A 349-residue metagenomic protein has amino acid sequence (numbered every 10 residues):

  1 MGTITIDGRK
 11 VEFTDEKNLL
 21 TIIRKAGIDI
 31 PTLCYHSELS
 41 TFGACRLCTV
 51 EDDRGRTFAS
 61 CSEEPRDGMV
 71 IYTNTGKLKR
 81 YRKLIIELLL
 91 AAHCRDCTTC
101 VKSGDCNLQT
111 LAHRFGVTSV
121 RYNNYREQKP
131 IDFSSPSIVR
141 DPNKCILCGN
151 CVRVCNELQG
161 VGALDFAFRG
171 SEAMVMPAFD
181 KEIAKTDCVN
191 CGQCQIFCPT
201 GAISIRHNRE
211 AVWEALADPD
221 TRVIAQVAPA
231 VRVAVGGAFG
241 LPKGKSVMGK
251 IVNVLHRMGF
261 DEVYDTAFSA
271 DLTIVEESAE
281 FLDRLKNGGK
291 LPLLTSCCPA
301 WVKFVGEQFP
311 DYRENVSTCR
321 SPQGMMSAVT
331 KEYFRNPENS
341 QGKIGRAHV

Functional and structural regions predicted by a protein language model:
M1-I4, A347: Short structural boundary motif marking the start of a folded domain
I6-R9, D52-R54: Short strand-turn-strand beta-turns centered on an Asx-Gly dipeptide
R9-D15: A short N-terminal beta-strand-loop micro-motif at the entrance of redox/enzyme domains
T14, P136, I146, V189 (+2 more regions): Residue-level recognition of alpha-helix initiation/capping sites
D15-G68, N74, L78, R206-H348: Iron-sulfur-associated redox domains of electron-transfer enzymes in respiratory and anaerobic energy metabolism
R46-N190, I196, I203-R222: Fe-S ferredoxin-like electron-transfer domains and their immediately adjacent linker/connector regions across
Q159, C198, F334-E338: Structural motif corresponding to the C-terminal cap of alpha-helices
